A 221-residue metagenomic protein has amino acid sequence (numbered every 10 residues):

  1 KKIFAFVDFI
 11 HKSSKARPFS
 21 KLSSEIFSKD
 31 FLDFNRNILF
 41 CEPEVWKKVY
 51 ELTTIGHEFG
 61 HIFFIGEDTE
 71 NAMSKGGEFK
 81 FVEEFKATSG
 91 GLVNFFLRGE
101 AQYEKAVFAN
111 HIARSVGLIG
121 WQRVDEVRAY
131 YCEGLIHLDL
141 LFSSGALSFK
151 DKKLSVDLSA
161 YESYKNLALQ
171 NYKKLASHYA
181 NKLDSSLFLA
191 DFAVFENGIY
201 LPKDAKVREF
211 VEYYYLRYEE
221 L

Functional and structural regions predicted by a protein language model:
K1-N37: Contiguous, non-catalytic segments that form substrate-binding/exosite surfaces or channel walls
K29-R36, F64-E70, I112-G117: Short acidic (Asp/Glu) and glycine-rich catalytic loops that position anionic groups and cofactors
N35-T53: Short pre-active-site segment immediately N-terminal to the catalytic Zn-binding motif
K47, L92-N197: Long, well-structured alpha-helical subdomains associated with metal-dependent extracellular/ecto-lumenal hydrolases
Y50-T69, A87, L92: Active-site recognition of the HExxH zinc-binding catalytic motif
I65-F85: Post-HEXXH active-site segment of zinc metalloproteases
K80-F96: An active-site-proximal "capping" alpha-helix that borders the catalytic cofactor pocket
S186-L221: Extended, compositionally biased alpha-helical segments that mediate assembly or anchoring
